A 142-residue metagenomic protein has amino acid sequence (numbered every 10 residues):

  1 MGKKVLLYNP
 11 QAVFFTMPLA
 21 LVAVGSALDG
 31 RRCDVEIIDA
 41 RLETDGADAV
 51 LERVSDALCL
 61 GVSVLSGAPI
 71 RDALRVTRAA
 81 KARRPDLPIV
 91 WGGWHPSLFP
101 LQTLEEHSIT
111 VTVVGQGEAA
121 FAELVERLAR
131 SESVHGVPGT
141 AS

Functional and structural regions predicted by a protein language model:
M1-T16, R31: A short, flexible N-terminal coil/short beta segment enriched in small residues
K4, A20-S142: Glycine-rich beta-alpha loop elements in corrinoid/cobalamin-binding modules across cobalamin-dependent enzymes
